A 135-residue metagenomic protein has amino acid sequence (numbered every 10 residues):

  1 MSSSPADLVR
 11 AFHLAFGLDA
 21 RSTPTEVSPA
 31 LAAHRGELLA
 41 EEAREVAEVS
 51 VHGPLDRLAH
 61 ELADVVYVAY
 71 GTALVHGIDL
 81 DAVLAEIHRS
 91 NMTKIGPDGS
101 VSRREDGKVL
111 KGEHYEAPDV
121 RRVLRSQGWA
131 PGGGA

Functional and structural regions predicted by a protein language model:
M1-L62, V66-A135: Flexible "arm" and connector segments at domain edges
